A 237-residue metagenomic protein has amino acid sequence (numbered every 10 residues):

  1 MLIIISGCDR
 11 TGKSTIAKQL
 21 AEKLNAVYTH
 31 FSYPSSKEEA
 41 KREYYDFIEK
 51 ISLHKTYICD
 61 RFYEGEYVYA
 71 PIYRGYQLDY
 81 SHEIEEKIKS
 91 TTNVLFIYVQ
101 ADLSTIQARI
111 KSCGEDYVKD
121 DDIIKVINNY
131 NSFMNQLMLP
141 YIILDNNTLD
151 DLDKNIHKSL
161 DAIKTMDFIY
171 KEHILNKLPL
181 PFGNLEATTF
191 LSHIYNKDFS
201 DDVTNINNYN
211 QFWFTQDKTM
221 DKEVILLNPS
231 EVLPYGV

Functional and structural regions predicted by a protein language model:
I5: Hydrophobic anchor at the beta1->P-loop junction of P-loop NTPases
C8: P-loop (Walker A) phosphate-binding loop of NTP-binding proteins
G12: Conserved glycine(s) of the Walker
T15: Conserved Walker
K18-T56: Conserved substrate/cofactor phosphate-moiety recognition/catalytic segment in nucleotide-dependent phosphotransferases
Y73-E85: Substrate-gripping "pore-loop 1 plus following alpha2 helix"
I88-F133, G236: A glycine- and Lys/Arg-enriched "phosphate-lid" helix/loop adjacent to the NTP-binding pocket of small-molecule kinases
E115, N128-F199, K222, P229-V237: NTP-dependent small-molecule kinase module
